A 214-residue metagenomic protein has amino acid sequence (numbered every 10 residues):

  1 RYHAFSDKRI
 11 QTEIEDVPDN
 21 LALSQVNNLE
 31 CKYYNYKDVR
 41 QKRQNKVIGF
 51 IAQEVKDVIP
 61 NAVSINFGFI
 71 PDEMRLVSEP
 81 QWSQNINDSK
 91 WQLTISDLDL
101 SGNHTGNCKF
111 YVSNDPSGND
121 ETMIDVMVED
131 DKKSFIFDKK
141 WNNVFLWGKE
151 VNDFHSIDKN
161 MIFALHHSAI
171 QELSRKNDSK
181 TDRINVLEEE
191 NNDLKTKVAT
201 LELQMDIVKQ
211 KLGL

Functional and structural regions predicted by a protein language model:
Y2-H3: Predominantly extracellular beta-rich ligand-binding scaffolds that present long acidic/polar faces for carbohydrate
S6, E13, N66-L214: C-terminal intramolecular chaperone/auto-processing assembly modules
S6-D16, Y33-K46: Active-site-adjacent substrate-recognition loops and nearby beta-strands within hydrolase catalytic domains
E15-N28: Periplasmic N-terminal gating module of Gram-negative TonB-dependent outer-membrane receptors
S24, I48-G49, H155, F163: Residues that recognize and position ribonucleotide moieties
N28, A52-I65: Glycine-rich, acidic and aromatic/proline-enriched surface loops and short helix-turn segments that act as binding
